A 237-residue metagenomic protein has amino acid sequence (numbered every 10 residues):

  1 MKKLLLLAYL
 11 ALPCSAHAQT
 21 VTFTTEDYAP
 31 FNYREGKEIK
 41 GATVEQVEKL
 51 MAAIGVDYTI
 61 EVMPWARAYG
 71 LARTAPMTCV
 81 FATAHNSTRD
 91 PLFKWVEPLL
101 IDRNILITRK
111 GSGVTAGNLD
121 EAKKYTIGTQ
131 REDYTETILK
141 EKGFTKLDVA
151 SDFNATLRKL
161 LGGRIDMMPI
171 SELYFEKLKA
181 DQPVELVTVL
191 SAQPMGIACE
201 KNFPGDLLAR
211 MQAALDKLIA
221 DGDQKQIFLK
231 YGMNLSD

Functional and structural regions predicted by a protein language model:
L12-A18: Sec/Tat signal peptide C-region and signal peptidase I cleavage site
Q19-L92, T129, K146: Extracytoplasmic small-molecule ligand-binding "clamshell" domains of the periplasmic binding protein/Venus flytrap
T25-D27, D102-I105, E176-Q212, D216 (+1 more regions): Periplasmic-binding protein-like
V44-A53, K124-Y125, D133, I197-Y231 (+1 more regions): Extended ligand-binding regions for polar small-molecule ligands
V47-V56, E97-P98, N118-K123, Q130-S151 (+3 more regions): Ligand-binding cleft/hinge of the Venus flytrap
A68-L71, T135, A155-K159, I165: Short, hydrophobic alpha-helical packing/hinge segments within bilobed ligand-binding/sensory domains
Y69-G70, A82-L92, D166-S191: A ligand-binding cleft/hinge motif common to bilobed small-molecule-binding domains
T108-T126, L208: Flexible hinge/capping segments at coil-to-helix
